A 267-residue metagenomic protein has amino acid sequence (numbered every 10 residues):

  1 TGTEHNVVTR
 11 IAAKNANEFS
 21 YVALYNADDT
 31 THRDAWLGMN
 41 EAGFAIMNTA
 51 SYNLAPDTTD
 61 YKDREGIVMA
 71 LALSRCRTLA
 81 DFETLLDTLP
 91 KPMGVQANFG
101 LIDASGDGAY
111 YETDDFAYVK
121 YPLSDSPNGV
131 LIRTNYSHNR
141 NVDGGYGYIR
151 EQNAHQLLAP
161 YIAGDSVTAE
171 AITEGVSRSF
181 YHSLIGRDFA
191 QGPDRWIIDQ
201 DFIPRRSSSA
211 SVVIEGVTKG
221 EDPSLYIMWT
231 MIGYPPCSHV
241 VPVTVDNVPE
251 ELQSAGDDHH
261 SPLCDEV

Functional and structural regions predicted by a protein language model:
T1-H32, L37-G38, A42-F44, N48-S74 (+2 more regions): C-terminal, well-structured catalytic/ligand-binding subdomain of enzymes
L79-T84, L89-P90: A conserved hydrophobic secondary-structure block that centers on an alpha-helix together with its immediately flanking
